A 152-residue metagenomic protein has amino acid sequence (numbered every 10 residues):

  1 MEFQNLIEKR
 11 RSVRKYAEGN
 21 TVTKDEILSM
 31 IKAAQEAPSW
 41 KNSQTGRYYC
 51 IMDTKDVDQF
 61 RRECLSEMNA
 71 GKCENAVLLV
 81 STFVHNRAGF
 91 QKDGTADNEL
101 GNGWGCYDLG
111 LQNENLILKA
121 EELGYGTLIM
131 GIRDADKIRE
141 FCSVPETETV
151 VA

Functional and structural regions predicted by a protein language model:
M1-L28, V150-V151: Specificity-determining recognition surfaces
V22, M52-K55, R133-D134: Short beta->alpha linker loops
E26-L28, K32, E36-G110: Glycine/small-residue-rich phosphate/adenosyl-binding loop
A34-Q35, V80, D97-F141: Small-aliphatic-rich amphipathic alpha-helix that forms the alpha element of a beta-alpha
Q59, F141-A152: Short basic, glycine-rich beta-strand/loop surfaces that mediate nucleic-acid
M68-G71, E140-V144: A generic local secondary-structure boundary/capping motif
K72, E122, P145-T147: Arginine/glycine-rich "motif VI" loop of SF2 helicases in the C-terminal RecA-like domain
V77-L79, T127, E148-A152: Structural motif
